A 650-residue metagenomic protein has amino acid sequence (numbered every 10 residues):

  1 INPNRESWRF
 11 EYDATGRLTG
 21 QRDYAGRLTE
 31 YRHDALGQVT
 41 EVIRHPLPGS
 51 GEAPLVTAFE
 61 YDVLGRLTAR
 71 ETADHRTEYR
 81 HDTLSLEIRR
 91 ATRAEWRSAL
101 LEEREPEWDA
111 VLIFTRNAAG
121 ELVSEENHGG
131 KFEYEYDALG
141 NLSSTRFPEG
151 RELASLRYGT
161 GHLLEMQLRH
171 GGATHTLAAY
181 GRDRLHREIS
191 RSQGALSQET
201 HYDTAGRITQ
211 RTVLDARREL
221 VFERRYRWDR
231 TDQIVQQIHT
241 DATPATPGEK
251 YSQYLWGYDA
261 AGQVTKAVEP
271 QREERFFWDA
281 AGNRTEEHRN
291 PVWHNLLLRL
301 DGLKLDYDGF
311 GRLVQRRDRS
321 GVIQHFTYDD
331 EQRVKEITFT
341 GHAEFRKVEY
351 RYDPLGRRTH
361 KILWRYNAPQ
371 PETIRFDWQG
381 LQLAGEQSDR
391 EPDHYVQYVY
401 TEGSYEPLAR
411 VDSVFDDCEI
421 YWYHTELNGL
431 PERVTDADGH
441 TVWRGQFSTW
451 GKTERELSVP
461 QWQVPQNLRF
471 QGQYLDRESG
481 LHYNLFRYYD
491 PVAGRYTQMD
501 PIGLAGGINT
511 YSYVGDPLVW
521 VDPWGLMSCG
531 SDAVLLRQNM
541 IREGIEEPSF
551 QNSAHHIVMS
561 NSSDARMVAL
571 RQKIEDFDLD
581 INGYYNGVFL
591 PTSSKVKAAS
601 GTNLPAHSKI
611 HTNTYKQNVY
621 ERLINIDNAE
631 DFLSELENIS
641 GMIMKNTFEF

Functional and structural regions predicted by a protein language model:
I1-F147, R151-V268, E273-D306, R312-R317 (+12 more regions): Beta-strand elements of repeat-based all-beta scaffolds
D279-A280, E286-W293, R410-L485, L518-W520: A motif-centric feature for acidic-aromatic and gly/ser/thr-rich catalytic loops and repeats
G309, D330, L427, D490: A cytosolic small-molecule/anion-sensing beta-strand core signal
W364-Y366, A437-G439, P517-L518, K595-V596: Acidic glycine-/aspartate-rich tracts in secreted/extracellular proteins
G403-E406, S413, S448-E456, R487-R495 (+4 more regions): Glycine-rich, acidic and aromatic/proline-enriched surface loops and short helix-turn segments that act as binding
Y423-H424, R433, R469, S512 (+3 more regions): Structural recognition of the beta-strand scaffold that forms the well-ordered cores of secreted hydrolase catalytic
R433, K452-E454, R487-T497, P501 (+1 more regions): Short, low-complexity export/processing leader segments characterized by acidic and small residues
M527-F650: Catalytic toxin/effector domains delivered as secreted proteins or via bacterial secretion systems
